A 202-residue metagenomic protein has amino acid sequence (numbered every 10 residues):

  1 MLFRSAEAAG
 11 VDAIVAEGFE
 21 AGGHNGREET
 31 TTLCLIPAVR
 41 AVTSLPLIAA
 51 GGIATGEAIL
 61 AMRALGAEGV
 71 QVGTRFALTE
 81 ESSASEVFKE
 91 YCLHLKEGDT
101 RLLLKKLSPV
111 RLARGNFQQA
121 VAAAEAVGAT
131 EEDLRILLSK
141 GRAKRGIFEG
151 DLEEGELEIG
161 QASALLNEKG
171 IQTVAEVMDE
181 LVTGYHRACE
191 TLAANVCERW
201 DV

Functional and structural regions predicted by a protein language model:
M1-L2: Short, small-residue-biased leader/transition segments that mark boundaries at the very start of proteins
E7-G10: Acidic (Asp/Glu)-rich catalytic clusters
D12-G18: Non-cysteine beta-strand/loop elements that form the S-adenosyl-L-methionine
G18-E20, R75: Short, ordered loop/turn segments at secondary-structure junctions
G26-I48, A54-V202: Conserved active-site-proximal phosphate/metal-binding subdomains
